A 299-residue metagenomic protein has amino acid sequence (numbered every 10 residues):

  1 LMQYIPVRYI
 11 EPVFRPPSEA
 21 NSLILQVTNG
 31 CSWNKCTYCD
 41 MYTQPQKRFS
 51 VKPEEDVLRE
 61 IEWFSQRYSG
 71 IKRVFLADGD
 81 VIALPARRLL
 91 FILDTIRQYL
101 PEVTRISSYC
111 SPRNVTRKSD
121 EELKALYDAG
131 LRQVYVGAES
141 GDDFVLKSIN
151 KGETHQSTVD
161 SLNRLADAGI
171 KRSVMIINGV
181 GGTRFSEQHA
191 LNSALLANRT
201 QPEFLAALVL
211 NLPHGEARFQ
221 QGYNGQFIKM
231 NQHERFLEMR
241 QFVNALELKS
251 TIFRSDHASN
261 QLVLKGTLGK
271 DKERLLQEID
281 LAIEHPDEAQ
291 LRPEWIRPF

Functional and structural regions predicted by a protein language model:
L1-E19, L195-F299: Auxiliary Fe-S-binding modules of radical SAM enzymes
E11-D56: Canonical Radical SAM [4Fe-4S] cluster-binding loop centered on the CxxxCxxC motif and its immediate flanking residues
L23-L25, V74, T104-S108, V134-V136 (+3 more regions): Hydrophobic faces of well-ordered beta-strands that scaffold small-molecule active sites in alpha/beta enzyme cores
C31, C39, V57, L76 (+4 more regions): Conserved, mostly hydrophobic/aromatic
K47, D143-S148, A217, L262-L264: A short acidic, helix-capping loop that chelates divalent metal ions and anchors anionic groups
S65-D167: Conserved SAM/AdoMet-binding glycine-rich loop
R113, G141-V145, L165-H189, L208-G215 (+1 more regions): Conserved strand-turn element in the central/C-terminal portion of the radical SAM core barrel that lines
E121-L123, G181-R199: Catalytic cores of alpha/beta
